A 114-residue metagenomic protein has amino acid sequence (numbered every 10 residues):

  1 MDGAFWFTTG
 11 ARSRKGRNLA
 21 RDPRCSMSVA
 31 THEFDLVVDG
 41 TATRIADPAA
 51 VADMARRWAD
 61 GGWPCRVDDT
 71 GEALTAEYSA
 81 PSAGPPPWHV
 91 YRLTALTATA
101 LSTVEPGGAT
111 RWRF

Functional and structural regions predicted by a protein language model:
M1-E33: A short mixed-secondary-structure module that forms the rim of ligand-binding clefts
D35-F114: Charged, gly/pro-rich active-site loop segments
